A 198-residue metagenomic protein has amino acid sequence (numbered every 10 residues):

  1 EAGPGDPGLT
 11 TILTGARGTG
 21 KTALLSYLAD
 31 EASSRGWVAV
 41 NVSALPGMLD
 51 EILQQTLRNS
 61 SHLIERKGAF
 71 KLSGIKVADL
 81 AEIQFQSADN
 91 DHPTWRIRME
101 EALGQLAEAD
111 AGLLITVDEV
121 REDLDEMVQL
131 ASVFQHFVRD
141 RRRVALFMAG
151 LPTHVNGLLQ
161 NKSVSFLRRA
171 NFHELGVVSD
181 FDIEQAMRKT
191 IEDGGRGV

Functional and structural regions predicted by a protein language model:
G5-Y27: Walker A/P-loop nucleotide-binding motif
T11-T14, A29-M48: Conserved catalytic segments around the Walker B and adjacent sensor/switch elements of P-loop NTPase domains
G18, L45-L49, E122, L151-N156 (+1 more regions): Conserved nucleotide-binding/hydrolysis micro-motifs of P-loop NTPases
S33-A39, L49-F85: Conserved NTP-binding/hydrolysis module of P-loop NTPases
A88-S163: Conserved Walker B catalytic segment
Q160-G176: A short helix-turn-beta junction within AAA+ P-loop NTPase domains corresponding to the substrate/partner-engaging
L175-V198: Conserved small helical "lid"/interfacial subdomain of P-loop NTPases
